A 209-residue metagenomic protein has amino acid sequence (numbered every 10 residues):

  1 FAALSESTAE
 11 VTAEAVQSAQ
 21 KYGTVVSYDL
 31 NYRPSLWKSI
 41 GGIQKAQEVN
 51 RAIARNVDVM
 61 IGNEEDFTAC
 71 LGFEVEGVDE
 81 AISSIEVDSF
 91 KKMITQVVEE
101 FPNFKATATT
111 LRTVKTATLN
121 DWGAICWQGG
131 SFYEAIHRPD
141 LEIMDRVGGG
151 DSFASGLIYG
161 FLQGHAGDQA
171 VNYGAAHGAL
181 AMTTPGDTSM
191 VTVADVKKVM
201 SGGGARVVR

Functional and structural regions predicted by a protein language model:
F1-Y133, H137-L141, A194-K198, G203-R209: Ribokinase/PfkB-type carbohydrate-kinase core domain
A117, Y133-G203: Conserved post-catalytic alpha-helical subdomain immediately downstream of the catalytic base and nucleotide-binding
